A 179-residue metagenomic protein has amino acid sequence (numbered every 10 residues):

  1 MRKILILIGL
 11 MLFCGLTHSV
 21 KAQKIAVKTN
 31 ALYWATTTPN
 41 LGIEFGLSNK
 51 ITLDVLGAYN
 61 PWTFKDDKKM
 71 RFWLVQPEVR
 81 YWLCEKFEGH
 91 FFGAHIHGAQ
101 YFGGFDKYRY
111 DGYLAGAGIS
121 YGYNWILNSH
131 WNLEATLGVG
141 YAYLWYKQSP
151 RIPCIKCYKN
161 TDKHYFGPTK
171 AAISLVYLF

Functional and structural regions predicted by a protein language model:
I4-L16: Sec-dependent N-terminal signal peptides
L16-A22: Sec/Tat signal peptide C-region and signal peptidase I cleavage site
A22-A31, A94: Transmembrane beta-strand segments of Gram-negative outer membrane beta-barrel proteins
Q23-I25, A35-T37, K69-V75, D111-A117 (+1 more regions): Residues that define the transmembrane beta-barrel architecture of outer-membrane proteins
K24-A26, P61-W62, G103-F105, C154-N160: Extracytoplasmic loops and strand-loop junctions of Gram-negative outer membrane beta-barrel proteins
L41-I43: A short acidic, amphipathic alpha-helical/loop segment
F45-A135, S174-Y177: Gram-negative (and chloroplast) outer-membrane scaffold detector with strong preference for beta-barrel transmembrane
N128-F179: Predominantly the C-terminal beta-signal and adjacent terminal strand-loop region of outer-membrane beta-barrel
